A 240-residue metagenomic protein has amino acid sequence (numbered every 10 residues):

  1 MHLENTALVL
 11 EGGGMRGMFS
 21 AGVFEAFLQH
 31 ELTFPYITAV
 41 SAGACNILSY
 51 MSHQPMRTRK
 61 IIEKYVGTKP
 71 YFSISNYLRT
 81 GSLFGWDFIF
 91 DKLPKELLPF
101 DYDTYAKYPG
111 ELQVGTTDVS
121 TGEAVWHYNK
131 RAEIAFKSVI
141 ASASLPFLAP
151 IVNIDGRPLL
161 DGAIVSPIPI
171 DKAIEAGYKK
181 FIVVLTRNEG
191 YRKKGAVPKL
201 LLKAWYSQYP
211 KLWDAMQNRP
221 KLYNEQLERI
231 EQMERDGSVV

Functional and structural regions predicted by a protein language model:
M1-V40, L48-V240: Patatin-like phospholipase
